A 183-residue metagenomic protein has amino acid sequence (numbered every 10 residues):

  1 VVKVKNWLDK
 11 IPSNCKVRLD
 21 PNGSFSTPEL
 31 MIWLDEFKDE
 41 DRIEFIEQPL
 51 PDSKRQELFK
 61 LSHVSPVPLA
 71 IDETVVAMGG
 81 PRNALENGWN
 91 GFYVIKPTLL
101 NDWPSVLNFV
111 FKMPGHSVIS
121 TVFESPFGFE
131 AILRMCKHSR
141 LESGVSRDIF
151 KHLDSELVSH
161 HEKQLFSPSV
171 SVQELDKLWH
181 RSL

Functional and structural regions predicted by a protein language model:
V1-E130, R134-C136, L153-H161: Catalytic core of soluble alpha/beta enzymes
V122-L183: Flexible C-terminal active-site loop/helix
